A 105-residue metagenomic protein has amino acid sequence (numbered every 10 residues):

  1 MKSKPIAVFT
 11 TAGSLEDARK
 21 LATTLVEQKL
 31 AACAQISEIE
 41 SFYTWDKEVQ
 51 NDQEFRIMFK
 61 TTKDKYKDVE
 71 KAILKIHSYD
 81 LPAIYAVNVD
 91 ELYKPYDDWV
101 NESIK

Functional and structural regions predicted by a protein language model:
M1-K105: Positively charged, small/polar-rich N-terminal and surface patches that mediate targeting and assembly and bind
